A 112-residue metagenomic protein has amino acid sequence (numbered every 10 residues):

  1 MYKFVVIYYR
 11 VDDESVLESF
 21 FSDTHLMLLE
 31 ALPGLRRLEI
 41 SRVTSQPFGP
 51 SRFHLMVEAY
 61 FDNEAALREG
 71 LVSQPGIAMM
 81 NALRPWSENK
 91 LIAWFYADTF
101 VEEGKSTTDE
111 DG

Functional and structural regions predicted by a protein language model:
M1-G112: Macromolecular interaction modules
